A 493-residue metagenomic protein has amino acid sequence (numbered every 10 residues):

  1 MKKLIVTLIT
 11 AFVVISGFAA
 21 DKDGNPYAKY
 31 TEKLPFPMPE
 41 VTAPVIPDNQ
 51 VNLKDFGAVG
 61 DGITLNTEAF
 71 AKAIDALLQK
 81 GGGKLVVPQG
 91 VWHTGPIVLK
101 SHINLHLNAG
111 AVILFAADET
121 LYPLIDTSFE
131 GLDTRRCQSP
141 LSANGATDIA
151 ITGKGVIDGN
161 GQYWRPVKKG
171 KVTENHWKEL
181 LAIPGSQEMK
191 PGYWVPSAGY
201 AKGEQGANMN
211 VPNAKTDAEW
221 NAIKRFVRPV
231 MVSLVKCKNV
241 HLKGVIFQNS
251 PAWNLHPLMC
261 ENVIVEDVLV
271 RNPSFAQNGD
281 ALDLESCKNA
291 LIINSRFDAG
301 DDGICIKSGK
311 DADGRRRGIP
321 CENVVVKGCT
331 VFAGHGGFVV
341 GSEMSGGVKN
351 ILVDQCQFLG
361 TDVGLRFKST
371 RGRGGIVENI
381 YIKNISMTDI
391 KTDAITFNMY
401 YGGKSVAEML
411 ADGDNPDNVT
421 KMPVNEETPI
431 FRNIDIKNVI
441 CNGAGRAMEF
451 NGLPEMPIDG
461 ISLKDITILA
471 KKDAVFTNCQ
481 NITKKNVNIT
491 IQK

Functional and structural regions predicted by a protein language model:
M1-V86, V91-N104, N108-K236, K243 (+8 more regions): Extracellular "leader-to-stem" segments immediately downstream of a signal peptide or signal-anchor in secreted/lumenal
G82, P96, A116-A117, C137 (+12 more regions): Short glycine/acidic-rich loop motifs that flank beta-strands on beta-rich extracellular proteins
V91, M259, L269, S308-K310 (+4 more regions): Active-site-proximal loop/turn and secondary-structure-junction residues that shape catalytic pockets, frequently
I97-H106, L258, G346, G374-G375: Short, surface-exposed basic-aromatic patches at helix termini and helix-loop junctions that form
A109-G110, T147-G155, K238-Q248, E261-P273 (+10 more regions): Right-handed parallel beta-helix
E219-N221, D280-A281, D313-R316, R371 (+1 more regions): Outer-membrane beta-barrel domain signature
M344, T361-K493: Extracellular beta-rich repeat passengers
